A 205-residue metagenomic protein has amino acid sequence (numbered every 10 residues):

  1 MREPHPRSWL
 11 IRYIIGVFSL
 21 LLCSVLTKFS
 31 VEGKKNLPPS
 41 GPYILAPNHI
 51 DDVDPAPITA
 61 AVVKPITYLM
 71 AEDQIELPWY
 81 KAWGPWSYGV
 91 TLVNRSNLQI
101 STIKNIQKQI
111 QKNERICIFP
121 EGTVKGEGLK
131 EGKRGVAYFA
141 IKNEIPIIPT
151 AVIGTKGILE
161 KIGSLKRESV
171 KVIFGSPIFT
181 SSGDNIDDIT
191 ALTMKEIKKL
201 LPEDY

Functional and structural regions predicted by a protein language model:
M1-L10, G41, I100-Y205: Non-catalytic C-terminal accessory region of glycerolipid acyltransferases and related lyso-lipid remodeling enzymes
R2-G33, P57, P78-Y88: A transmembrane-helix-recognition feature enriched in membrane-embedded lipid enzymes and envelope glyco-/phospholipid
F18-S19, S87-V93, F119-V124: Short, basic, glycine/proline-bearing loop/turn elements
K28, D52, I100-I103: Short, well-ordered alpha-helical scaffold segments within catalytic/effector domains
K34-P38: Glycine-rich helix-loop-beta junction characteristic of Rossmann-like nucleotide cofactor-binding loops
P39-N97: Catalytic core of membrane glycerolipid acyltransferases/transacylases, capturing the structured, soluble-facing
